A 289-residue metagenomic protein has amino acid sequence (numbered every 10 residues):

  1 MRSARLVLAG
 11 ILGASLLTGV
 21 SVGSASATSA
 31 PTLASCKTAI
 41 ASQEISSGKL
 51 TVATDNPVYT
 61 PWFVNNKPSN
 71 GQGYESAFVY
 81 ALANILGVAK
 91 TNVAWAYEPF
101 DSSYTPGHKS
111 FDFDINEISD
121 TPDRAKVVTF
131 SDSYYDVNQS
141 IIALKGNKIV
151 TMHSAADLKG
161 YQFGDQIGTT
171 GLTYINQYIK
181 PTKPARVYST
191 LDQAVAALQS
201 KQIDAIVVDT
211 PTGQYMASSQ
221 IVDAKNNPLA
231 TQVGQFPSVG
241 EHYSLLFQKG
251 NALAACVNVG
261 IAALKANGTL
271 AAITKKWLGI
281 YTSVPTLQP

Functional and structural regions predicted by a protein language model:
M1-A27: Secretory targeting and sorting signals
A30-P31, S76-Y80, I85, T169 (+1 more regions): Extended ligand-binding regions for polar small-molecule ligands
P31-D114: Extracytoplasmic small-molecule ligand-binding "clamshell" domains of the periplasmic binding protein/Venus flytrap
G71-I85, I118-D120, D136-V195, T210-Y215 (+1 more regions): Bilobed "Venus flytrap"/periplasmic-binding protein-like clamshell domains and structurally analogous long
V88, H108-I118, Y161-Q162, S200-T212 (+1 more regions): Alpha-to-beta junction loops
N92-D157: Acidic, polar ligand-binding/catalytic clefts
S102, I118-K126, N176-Q177, D204-V239: A ligand-binding cleft/hinge motif common to bilobed small-molecule-binding domains
D136-A143, S218-V259, I280-P289: Periplasmic-binding protein-like
